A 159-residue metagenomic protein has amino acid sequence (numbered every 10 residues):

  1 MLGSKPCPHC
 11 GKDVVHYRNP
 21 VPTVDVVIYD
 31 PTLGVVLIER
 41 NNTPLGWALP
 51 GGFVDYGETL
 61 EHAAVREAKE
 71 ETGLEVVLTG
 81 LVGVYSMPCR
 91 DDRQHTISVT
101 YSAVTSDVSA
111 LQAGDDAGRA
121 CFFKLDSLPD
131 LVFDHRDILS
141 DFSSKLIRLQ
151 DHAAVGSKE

Functional and structural regions predicted by a protein language model:
M1-D25: Acidic, metal-coordinating catalytic segment for phosphate/diphosphate chemistry, firing primarily on the Nudix
L2, N19-V21, D30, R93-T96 (+1 more regions): A generic fold-level signal
K5, P22-V24, L33, I97-V99 (+1 more regions): Change "...and in nucleic-acid phosphodiester-cleaving endonucleases..." to "...and in nucleic-acid processing enzymes
T23-D25, E75-L78: Conserved beta-strand residues within beta-sheet cores
D30-E71: Conserved Nudix-box catalytic region and its N-terminal flanking loop in Nudix hydrolases and closely related
V54-V77, Y85-F142: Unchanged
L139-E159: Charged phosphate-binding loop/patch that engages nucleotide di/tri-phosphates or the phosphate backbone of nucleic
